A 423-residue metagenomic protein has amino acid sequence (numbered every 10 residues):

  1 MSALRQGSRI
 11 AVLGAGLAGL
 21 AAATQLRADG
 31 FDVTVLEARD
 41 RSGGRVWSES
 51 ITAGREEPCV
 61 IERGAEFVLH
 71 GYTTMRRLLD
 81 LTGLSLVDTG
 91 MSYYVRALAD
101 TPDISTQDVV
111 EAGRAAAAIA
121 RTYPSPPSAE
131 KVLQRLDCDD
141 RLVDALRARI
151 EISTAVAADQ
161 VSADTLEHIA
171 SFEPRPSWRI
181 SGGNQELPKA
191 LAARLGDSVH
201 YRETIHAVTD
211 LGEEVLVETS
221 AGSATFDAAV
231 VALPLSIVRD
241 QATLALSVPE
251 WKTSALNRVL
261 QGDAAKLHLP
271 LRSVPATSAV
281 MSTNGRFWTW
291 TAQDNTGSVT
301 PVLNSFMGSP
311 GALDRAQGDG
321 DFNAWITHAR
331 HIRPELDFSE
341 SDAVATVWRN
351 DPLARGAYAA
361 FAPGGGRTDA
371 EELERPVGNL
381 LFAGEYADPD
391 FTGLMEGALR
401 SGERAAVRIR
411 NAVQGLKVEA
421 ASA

Functional and structural regions predicted by a protein language model:
A3, L20-A21, D29, E214-L216 (+2 more regions): Conserved flavin/dinucleotide-binding core of flavoenzymes
S8-V35: N-terminal Rossmann-like FAD-binding beta1-loop-alpha1 element of flavoenzymes
R27-A53: Glycine-rich FAD pyrophosphate-binding loop
E37, G43, L79, L191 (+8 more regions): Generic structural signal for small/hydrophobic residues in well-ordered secondary structure, especially within
G44-M75, V132, L136, E151-A157 (+2 more regions): Glycine-rich active-site loop/strand segments that organize a redox cofactor
R55-Y123: Dinucleotide-binding Rossmann-like beta1-alpha1 core, especially the glycine-rich loop that anchors the ADP
A118-G212, A232-A242, F361: Active-site/ligand-binding neighborhood in enzyme catalytic cores
T209-D210, T219-T277: Central helical "cap/lid" subdomain
